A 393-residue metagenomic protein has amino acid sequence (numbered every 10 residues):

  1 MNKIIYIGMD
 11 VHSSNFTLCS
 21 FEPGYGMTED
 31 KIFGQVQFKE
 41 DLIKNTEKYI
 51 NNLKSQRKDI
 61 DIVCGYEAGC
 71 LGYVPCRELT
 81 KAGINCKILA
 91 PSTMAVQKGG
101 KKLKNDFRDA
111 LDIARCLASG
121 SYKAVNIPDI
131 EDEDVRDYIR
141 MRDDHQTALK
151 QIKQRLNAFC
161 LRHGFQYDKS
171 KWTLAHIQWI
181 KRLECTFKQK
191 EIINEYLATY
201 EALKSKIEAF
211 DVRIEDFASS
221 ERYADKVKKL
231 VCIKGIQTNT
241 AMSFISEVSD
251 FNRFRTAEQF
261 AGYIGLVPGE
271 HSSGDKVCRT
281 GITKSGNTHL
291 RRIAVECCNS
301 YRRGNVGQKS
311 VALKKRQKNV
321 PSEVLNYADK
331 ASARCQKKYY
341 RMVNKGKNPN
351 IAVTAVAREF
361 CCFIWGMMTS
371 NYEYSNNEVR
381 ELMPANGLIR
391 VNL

Functional and structural regions predicted by a protein language model:
M1-L393: A detector of single, family-specific signature residues that are central to catalytic or substrate-handling motifs
